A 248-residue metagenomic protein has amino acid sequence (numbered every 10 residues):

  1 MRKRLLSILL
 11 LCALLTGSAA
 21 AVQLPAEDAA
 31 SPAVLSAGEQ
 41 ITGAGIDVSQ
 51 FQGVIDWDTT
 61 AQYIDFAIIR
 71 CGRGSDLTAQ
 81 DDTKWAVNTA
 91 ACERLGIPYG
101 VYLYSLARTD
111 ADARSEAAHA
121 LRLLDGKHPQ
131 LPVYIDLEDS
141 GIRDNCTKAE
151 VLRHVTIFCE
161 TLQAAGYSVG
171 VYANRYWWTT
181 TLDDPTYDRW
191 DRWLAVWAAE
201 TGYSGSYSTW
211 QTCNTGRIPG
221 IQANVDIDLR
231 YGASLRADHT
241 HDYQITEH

Functional and structural regions predicted by a protein language model:
M1-L5: Positively charged n-region of N-terminal signal peptides that target proteins for export
L10-L15: Hydrophobic core
T16-A26: C-terminal region of N-terminal signal peptides and the immediate post-cleavage residues of exported proteins
L24-D58, P185-H248: Functionally critical loop-and-helix segments that line ligand-binding/catalytic clefts of soluble enzyme domains
S31, S36-G166: Substrate-binding cleft of extracellular glycoside hydrolase catalytic domains
G74-T78, N174-W177, P185: Peptidoglycan cell-wall recognition and remodeling modules
L121-I135, D139-G141, L182-Y207: Structural recognition of alpha->loop->beta junctions
L162-T179: Aromatic-lined carbohydrate-recognition surfaces of secreted/lumenal glycan-active proteins
